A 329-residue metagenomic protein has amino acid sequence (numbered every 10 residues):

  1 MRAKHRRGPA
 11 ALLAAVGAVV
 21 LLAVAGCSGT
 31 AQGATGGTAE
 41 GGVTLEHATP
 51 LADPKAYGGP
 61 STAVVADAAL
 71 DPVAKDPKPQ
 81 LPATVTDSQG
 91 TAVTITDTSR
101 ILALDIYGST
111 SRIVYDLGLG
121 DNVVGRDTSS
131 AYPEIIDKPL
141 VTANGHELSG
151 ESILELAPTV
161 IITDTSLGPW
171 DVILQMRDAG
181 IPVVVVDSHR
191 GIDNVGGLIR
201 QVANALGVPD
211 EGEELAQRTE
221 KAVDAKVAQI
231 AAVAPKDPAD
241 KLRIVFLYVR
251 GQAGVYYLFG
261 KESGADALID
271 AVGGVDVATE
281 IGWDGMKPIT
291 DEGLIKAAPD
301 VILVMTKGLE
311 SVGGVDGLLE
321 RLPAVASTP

Functional and structural regions predicted by a protein language model:
R2-V19, A23-I106, E211-I244: Bacterial Sec-exported substrate-binding components of ABC uptake systems
A74, P82, R100-L154, V160 (+1 more regions): A short, structured surface patch at a secondary-structure boundary
A92, D171-V172, R177-Q252, A278: Extracytoplasmic substrate-binding proteins
T98-S99, T110-V114, G150, P169-I173 (+8 more regions): Extracytoplasmic/secreted envelope proteins and their assembly/folding machinery, especially bacterial periplasmic
V141-G150, H189, G282-T290: Short helix-initiation/N-cap motifs at beta->coil->alpha
S149-S166, I181, D291-V304: Proline-aspartate-enriched helix->loop->beta-strand connector
N194, L198-N204, A297, V301-P329: Structured C-terminal subdomain patch of bacterial secreted/periplasmic proteins
V255-M286: Alpha-helical, coiled-coil/dimerization segments enriched in small aliphatic residues
